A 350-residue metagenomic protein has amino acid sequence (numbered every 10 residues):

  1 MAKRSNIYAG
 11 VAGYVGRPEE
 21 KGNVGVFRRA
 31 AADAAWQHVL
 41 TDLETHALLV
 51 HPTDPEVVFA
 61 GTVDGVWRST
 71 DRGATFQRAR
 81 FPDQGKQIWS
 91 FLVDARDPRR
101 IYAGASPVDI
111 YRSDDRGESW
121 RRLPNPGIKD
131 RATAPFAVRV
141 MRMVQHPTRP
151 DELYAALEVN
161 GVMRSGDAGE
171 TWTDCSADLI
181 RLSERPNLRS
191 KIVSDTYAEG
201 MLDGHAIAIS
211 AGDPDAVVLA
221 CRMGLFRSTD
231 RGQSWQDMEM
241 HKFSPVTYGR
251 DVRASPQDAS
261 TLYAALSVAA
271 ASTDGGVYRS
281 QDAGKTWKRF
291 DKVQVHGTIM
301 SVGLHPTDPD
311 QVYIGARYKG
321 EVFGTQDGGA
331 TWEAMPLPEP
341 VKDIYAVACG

Functional and structural regions predicted by a protein language model:
M1-G350: Extracellular glycan-interacting surfaces
